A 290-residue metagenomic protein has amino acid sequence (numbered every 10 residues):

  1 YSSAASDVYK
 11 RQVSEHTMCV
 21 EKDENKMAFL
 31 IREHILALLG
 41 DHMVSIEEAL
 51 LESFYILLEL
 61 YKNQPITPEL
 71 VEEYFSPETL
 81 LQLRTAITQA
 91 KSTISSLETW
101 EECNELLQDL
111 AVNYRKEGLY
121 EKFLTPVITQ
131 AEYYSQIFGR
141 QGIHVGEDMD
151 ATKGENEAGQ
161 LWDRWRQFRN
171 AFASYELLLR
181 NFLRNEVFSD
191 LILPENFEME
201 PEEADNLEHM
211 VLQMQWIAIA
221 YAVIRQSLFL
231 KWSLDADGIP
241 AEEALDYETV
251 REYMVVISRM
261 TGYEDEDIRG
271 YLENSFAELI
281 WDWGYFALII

Functional and structural regions predicted by a protein language model:
Y1-A5, Y9-Q12: Single conserved hydrophobic/aromatic residue that forms the stacking wall/gate of nucleotide- or nucleobase-binding
K10-D41, E52-E59: Intrinsically disordered, low-complexity regulatory regions of eukaryotic transcription factors
H42-I290: Hydrophobic, aromatic-lined core segments that form the binding pocket/scaffold for planar heteroaromatic ligands
